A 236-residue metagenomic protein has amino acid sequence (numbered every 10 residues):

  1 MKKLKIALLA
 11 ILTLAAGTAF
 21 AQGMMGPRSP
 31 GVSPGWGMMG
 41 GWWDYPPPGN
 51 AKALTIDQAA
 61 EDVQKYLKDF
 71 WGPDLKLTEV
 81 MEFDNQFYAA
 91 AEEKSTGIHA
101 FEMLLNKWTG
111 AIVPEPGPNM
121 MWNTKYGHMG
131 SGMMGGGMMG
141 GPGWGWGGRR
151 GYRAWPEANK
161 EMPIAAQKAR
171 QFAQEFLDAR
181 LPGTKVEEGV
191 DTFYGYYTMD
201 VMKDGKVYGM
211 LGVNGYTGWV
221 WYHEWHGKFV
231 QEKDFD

Functional and structural regions predicted by a protein language model:
M1-L4: Positively charged n-region of N-terminal signal peptides that target proteins for export
I6-T13: Sec-dependent N-terminal signal peptides
A16-A21: N-terminal signal peptide c-region/cleavage motif recognized by signal peptidases
Q22-D236: Extracellular/periplasmic low-complexity linear segments
